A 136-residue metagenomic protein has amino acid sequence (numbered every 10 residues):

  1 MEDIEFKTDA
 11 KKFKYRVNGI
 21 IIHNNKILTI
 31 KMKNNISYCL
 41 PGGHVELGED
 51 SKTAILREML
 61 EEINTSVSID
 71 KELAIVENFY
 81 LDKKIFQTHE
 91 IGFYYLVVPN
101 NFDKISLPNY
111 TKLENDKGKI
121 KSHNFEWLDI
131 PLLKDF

Functional and structural regions predicted by a protein language model:
M1-I20: Acidic, metal-coordinating catalytic segment for phosphate/diphosphate chemistry, firing primarily on the Nudix
D9-F13, I85-I91, K117-S122: A generic structural micro-feature
G19, E72, F93-V97: A structural signal for short, well-ordered beta-strand segments
I21-I22, T29, V97, W127: Conserved hydrophobic "DFG−1" position in protein kinase catalytic cores
H23-E61, T65: Conserved Nudix-box catalytic region and its N-terminal flanking loop in Nudix hydrolases and closely related
S66-I75: A short coil-to-beta-strand element that immediately follows conserved catalytic motifs
Y80-N109: Active-site-adjacent beta-strand/loop module that shapes the phosphate/pyrophosphate-binding cleft
L96, L107-F136: NUDIX/MutT-family hydrolases
